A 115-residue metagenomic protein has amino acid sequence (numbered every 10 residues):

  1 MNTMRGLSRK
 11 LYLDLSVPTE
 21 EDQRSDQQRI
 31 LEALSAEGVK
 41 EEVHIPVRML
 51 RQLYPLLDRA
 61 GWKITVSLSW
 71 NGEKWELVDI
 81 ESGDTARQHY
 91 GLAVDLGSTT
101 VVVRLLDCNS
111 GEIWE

Functional and structural regions predicted by a protein language model:
M1-A93, S98-T100, S110: Nucleotide/phosphate-binding catalytic cleft detector across ATP-hydrolyzing and phosphate-transferring enzymes
L105-E115: Short glycine-rich, Thr/Ser-proximal phosphate-binding strand/loop in the N-terminal lobe of ATP-dependent enzymes
